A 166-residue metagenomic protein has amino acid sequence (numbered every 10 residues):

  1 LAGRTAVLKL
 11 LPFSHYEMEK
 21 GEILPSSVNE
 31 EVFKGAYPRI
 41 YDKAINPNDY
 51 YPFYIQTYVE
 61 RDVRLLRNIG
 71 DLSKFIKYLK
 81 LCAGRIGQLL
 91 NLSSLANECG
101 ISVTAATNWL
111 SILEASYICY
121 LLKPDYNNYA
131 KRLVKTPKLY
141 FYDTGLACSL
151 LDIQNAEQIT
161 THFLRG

Functional and structural regions predicted by a protein language model:
L1-R4, P25-S26, L139: Short, hinge-like loop/turn segments at secondary-structure boundaries
L1-Y16: A short helix-turn-beta junction within AAA+ P-loop NTPase domains corresponding to the substrate/partner-engaging
T5, Y37, L89: Gly/Ser/Thr-rich beta-alpha loop segments that engage phosphate groups in nucleotides
V7, G21, N29-E30, A130-K131 (+1 more regions): Short secondary-structure boundary/capping segments
P12-S27: Conserved small helical "lid"/interfacial subdomain of P-loop NTPases
V28-Q56: Conserved AAA+ ATPase small/helical "lid" subdomain
I45-G166: Accessory nucleic acid-recognition modules appended to NTPase machines
